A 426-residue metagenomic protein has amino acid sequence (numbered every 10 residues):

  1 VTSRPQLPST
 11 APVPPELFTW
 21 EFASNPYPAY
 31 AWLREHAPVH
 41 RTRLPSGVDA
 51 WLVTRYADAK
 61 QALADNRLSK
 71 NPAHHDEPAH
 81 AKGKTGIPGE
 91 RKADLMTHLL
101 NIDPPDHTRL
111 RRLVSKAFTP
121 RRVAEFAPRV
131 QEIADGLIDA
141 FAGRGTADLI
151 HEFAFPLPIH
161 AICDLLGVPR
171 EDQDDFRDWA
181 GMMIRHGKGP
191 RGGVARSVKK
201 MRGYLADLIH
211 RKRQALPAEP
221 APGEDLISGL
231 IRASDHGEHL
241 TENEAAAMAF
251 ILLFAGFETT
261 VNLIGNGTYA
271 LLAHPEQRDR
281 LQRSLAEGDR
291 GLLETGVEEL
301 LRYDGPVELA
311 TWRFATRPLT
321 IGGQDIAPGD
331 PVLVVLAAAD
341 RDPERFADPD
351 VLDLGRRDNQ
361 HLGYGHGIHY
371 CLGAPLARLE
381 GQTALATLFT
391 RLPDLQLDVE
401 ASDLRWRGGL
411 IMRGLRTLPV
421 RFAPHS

Functional and structural regions predicted by a protein language model:
V1-S426: Cytochrome P450
